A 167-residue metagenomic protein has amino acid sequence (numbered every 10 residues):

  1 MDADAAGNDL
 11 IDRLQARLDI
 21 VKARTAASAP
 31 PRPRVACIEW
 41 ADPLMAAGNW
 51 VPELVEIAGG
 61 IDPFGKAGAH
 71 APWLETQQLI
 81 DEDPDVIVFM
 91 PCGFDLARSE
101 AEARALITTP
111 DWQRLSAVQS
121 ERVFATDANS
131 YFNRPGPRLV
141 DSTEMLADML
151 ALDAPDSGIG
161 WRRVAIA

Functional and structural regions predicted by a protein language model:
M1-P43, F64-G65, V118-A167: Extracytoplasmic substrate-binding proteins
A46: A conserved mid-domain beta-alpha-beta active-site/ligand-binding segment of alpha/beta enzyme cores
W50-A71, P91, A125: His/Asp/Glu-enriched short active-site or ligand-binding loop at hydrolase and phosphoryl-transfer sites
E75-C92: Proline-aspartate-enriched helix->loop->beta-strand connector
F94-P110: Short, surface-exposed loop/helix-turn segments at secondary-structure junctions that function as lids/hinges flanking
